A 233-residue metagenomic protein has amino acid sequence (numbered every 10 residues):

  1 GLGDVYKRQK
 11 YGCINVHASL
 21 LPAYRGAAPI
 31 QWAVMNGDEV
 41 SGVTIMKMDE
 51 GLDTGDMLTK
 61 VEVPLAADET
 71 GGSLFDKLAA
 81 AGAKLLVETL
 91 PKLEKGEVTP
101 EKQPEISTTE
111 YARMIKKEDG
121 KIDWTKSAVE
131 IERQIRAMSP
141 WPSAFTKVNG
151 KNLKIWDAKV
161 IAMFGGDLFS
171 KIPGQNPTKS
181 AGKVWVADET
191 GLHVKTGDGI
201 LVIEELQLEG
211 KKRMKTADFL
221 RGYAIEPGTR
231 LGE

Functional and structural regions predicted by a protein language model:
G1: Glycine-rich phosphate-binding loop
D4-E118: Donor/substrate-binding cores of folate-linked one-carbon enzymes
A23-A27, W124, K212: Alpha-helix N-cap/helix-start motif
P64, K121, E209: Short, flexible active-site loop motifs that bind/organize anionic cofactors or intermediates
A112-M114, D119-E130: Active-site loop ensemble at the mouth of alpha/beta enzyme cores that anchors a bound cofactor
T125-E233: An anion-binding loop in the catalytic cleft
